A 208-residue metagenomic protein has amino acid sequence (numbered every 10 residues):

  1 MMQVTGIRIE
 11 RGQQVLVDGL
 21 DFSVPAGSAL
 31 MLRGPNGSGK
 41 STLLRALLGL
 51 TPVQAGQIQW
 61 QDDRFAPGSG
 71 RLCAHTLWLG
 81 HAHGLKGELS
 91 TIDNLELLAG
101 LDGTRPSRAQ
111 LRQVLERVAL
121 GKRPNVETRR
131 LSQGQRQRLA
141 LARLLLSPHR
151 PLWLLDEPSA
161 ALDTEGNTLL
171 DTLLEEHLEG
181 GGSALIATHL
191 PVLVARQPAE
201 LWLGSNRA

Functional and structural regions predicted by a protein language model:
M1-M31, P52: A short, flexible loop at the N-terminus of ABC-type nucleotide-binding domains that lies
L48: Helix-to-loop junction immediately C-terminal to a conserved catalytic motif
P52-L72: Conserved ABC transporter NBD signature motif
A82, G87-G103, Q110: Q-loop/switch helix immediately C-terminal to the Walker
E88, E127-G134: Conserved ABC ATPase signature
E96, R108-R123, A142: Conserved ABC ATPase "signature" region
L141, G181: Hydrophobic anchor residue at the start of the ABC signature
L152-E157: Catalytic Walker B motif of ABC-type/P-loop ATPase nucleotide-binding domains
